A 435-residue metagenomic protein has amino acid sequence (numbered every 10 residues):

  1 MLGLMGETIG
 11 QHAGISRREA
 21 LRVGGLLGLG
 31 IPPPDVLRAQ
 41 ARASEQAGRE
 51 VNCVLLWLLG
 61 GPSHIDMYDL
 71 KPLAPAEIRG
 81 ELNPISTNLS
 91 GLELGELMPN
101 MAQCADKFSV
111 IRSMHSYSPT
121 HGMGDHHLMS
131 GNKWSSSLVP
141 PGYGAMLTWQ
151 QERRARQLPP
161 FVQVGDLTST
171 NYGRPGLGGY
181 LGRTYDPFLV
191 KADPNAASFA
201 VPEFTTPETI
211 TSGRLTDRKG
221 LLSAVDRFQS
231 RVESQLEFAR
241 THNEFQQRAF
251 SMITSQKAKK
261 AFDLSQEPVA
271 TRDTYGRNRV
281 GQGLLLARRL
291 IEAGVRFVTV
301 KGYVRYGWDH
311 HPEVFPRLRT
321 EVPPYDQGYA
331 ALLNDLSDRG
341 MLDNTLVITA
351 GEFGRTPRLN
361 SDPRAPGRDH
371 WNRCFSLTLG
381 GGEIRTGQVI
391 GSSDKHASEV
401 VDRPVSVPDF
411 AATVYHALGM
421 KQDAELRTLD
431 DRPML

Functional and structural regions predicted by a protein language model:
M1-L435: Ligand-binding pockets and gating/stacking loops
